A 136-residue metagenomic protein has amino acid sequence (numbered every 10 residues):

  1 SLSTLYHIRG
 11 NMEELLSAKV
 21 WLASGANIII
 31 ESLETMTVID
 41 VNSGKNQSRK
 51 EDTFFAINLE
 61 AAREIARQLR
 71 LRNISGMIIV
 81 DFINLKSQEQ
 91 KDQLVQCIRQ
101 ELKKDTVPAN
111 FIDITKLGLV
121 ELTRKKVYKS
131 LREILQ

Functional and structural regions predicted by a protein language model:
S1-L33: Extended, charged alpha/beta regions that create polyanion-binding interfaces
S24-Q136: Conserved glycine-centered short motifs in functionally critical loops
